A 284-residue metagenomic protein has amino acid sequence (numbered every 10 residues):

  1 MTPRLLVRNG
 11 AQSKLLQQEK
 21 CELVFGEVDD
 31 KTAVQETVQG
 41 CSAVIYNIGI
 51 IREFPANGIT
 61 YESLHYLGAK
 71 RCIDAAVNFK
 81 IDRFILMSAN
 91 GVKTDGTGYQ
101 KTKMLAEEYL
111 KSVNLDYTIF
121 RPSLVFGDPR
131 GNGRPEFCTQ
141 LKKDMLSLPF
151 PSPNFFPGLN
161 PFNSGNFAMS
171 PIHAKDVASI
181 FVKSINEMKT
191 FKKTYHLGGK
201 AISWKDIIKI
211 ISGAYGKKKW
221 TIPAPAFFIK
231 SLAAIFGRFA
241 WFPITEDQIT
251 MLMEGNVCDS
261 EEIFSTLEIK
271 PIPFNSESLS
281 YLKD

Functional and structural regions predicted by a protein language model:
T2-R4, I50, G58-P129: Conserved Rossmann-fold NAD(P)-dependent oxidoreductase catalytic core, especially the SDR/UDP-sugar
R4, E22-V24, T221-P223: General small-molecule cofactor/ligand-binding pocket signal
V7, S88, G198: Short beta-strand/turn micro-motifs composed of small residues that flank or help shape donor/cofactor-binding pockets
A11-Q17, C21-R71, A75-N78, N90-D95: NAD(P)H-binding glycine-rich loop region in Rossmannoid oxidoreductase-like domains and their noncatalytic homologs
D29, L64, M169-K175, I202 (+1 more regions): Residue-level signal for the nucleotide or nucleotide-sugar donor/cofactor binding architecture
K31, Q35, Y66, K70-I73 (+3 more regions): Short, amphipathic alpha-helical "lid/cap" segments that border enzyme active or binding sites
T94-K205, G213: Oxidoreductase cofactor-interface core, primarily capturing Rossmann-like NAD(P)-dependent enzymes
A178-I244, C258-D284: Mid/C-terminal beta-alpha module of Rossmann-like enzyme folds, strongest in SDR-family dehydrogenases/epimerases
